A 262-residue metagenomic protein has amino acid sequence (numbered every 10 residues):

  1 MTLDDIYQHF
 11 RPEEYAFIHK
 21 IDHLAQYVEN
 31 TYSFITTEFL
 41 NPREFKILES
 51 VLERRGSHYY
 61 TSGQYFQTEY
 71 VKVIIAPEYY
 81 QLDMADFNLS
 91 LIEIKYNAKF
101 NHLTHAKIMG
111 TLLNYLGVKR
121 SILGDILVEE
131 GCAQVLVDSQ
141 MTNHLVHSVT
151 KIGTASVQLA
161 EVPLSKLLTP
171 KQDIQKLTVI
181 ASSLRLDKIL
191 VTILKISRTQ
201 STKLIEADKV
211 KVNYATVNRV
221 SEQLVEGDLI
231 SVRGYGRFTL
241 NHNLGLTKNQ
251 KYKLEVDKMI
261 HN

Functional and structural regions predicted by a protein language model:
M1-D187, I193, T216, R237-N262: Ferredoxin-like alpha/beta domains used as RNA- or RNAP-binding modules
L177-E226: A basic, amphipathic helix-loop patch mediating RNA/tRNA/ribosome contacts
D228-L229, F238: Short histidine
